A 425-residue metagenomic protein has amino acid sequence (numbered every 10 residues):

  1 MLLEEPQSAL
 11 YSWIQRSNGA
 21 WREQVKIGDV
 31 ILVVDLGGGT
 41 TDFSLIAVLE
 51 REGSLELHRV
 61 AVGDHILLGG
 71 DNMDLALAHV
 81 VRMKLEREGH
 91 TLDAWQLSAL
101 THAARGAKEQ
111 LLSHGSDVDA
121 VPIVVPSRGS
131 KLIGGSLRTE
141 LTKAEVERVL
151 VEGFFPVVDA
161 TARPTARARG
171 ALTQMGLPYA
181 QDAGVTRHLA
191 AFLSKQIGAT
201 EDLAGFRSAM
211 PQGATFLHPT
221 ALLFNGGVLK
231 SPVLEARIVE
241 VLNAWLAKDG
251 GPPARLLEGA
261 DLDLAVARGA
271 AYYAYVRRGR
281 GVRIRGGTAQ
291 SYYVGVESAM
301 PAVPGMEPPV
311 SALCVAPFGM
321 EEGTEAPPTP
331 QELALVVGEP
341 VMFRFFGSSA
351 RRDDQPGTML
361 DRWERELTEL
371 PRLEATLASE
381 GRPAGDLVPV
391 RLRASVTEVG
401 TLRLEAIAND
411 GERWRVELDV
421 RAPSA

Functional and structural regions predicted by a protein language model:
M1-L3, L32-D35, T40-A47, L67 (+10 more regions): Structured core elements
M1-L32, A47-H102, G106, A162 (+3 more regions): N-terminal phosphate-binding loop and flanking beta/alpha elements of the actin-like ATPase fold
G19, G28-I31, S44, R278-R280 (+2 more regions): Short beta-alpha junctions and helix-cap segments that line functional grooves
K26-G28, G37, D93, D117 (+6 more regions): Short, well-ordered loop/turn elements at secondary-structure boundaries
G28-G38, Q96, Y272-G286, S291-G295: Phosphate/diphosphate-binding loops
L36-T41, A103-D117, P122-R128, V185 (+3 more regions): Core structural elements
L75-E86, E109, A144-E145, V151 (+1 more regions): Active-site core segments that coordinate phosphate-bearing ligands/cofactors across diverse enzyme families
P126-A199, G281-A425: Acidic low-complexity intrinsically disordered segments
